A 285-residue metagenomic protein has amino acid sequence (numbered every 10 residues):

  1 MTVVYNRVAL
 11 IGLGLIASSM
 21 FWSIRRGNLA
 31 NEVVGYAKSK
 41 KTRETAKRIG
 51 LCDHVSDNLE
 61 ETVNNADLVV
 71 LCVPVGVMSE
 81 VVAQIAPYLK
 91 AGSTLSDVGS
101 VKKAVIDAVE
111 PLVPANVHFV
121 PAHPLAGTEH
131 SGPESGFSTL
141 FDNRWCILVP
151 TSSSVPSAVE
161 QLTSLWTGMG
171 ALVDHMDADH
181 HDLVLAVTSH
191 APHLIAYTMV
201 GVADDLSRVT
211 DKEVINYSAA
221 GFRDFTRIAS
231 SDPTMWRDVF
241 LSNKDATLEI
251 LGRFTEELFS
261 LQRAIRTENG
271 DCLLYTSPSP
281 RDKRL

Functional and structural regions predicted by a protein language model:
M1-N58, V63: NAD(P)+-binding Rossmann beta1-loop-alpha1 motif at the extreme N-terminus of oxidoreductases
E60-L89: Rossmann-like NAD(P)-binding element
V81-E134: Rossmann-like NAD(P)(H) cofactor-binding subdomain of soluble oxidoreductases
V120-L148, S153-S154: Active-site capping/gating segments
L140-R227: Internal alpha-helical scaffold of NAD(P)-dependent oxidoreductase catalytic cores
D211-S277: Interdomain hinge/lid region at the active-site interface of Rossmann-like NAD(P)-dependent oxidoreductases
Y275-L285: Single conserved hydrophobic/aromatic residue that forms the stacking wall/gate of nucleotide- or nucleobase-binding
